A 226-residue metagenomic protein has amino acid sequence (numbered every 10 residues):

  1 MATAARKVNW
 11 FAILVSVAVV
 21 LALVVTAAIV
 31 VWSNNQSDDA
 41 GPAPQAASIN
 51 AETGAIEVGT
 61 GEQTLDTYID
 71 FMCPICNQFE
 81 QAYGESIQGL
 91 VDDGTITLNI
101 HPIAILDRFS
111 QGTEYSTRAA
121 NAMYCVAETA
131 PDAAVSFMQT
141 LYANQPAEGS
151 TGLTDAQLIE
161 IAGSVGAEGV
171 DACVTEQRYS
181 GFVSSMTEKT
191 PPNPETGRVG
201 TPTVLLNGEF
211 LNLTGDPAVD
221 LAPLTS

Functional and structural regions predicted by a protein language model:
A2-S37, I161-S226: C-terminal cap of thioredoxin/glutaredoxin-like
N34-N50: Ser/Thr/Pro/Gly-rich low-complexity linker/stalk segments immediately outside membranes or between
S48, D93-T95, L158-E160, V170: Polar alpha-helical coiled-coil and adjacent low-complexity
S48-E62: A short beta-strand-turn-helix
G61, G94, G200: Residue-level signal for beta-strand positions within conserved beta-sheet cores that form or flank
I69-M72: Short pre-active-site segment immediately N-terminal to redox-active cysteine/selenocysteine motifs in thiol-based
N77-D155: Structural alpha/beta surface segment adjacent to cysteine/selenocysteine redox centers across thiol/disulfide enzymes
